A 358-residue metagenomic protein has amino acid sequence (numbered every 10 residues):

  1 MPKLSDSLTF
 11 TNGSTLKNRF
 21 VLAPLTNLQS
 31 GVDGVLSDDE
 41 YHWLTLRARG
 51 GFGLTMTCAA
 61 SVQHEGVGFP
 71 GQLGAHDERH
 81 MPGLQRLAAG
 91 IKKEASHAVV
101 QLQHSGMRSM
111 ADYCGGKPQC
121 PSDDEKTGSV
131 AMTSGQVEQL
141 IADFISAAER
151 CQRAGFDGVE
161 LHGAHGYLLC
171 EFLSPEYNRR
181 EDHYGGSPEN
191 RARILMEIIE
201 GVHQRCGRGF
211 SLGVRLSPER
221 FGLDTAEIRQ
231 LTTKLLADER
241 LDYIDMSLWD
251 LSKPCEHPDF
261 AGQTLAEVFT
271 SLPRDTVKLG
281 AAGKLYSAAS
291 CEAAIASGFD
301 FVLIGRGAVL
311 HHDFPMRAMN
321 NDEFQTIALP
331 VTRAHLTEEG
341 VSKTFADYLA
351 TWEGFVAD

Functional and structural regions predicted by a protein language model:
M1-D358: Flavin-dependent oxidoreductase catalytic cores
